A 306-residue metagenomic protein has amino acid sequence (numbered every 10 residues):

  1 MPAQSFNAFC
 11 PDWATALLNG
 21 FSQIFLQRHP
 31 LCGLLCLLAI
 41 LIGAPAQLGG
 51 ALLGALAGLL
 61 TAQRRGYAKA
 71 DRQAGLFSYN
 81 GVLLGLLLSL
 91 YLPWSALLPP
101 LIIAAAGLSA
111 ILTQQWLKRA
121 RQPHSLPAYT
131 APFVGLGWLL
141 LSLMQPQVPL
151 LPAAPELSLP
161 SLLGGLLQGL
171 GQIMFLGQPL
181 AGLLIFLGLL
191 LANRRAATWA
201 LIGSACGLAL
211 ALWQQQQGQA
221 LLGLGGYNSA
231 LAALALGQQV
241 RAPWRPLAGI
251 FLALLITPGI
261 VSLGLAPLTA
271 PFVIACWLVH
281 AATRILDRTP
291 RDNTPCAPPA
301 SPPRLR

Functional and structural regions predicted by a protein language model:
M1-Y67, G169-L176, L180-A192, L208-L212 (+4 more regions): N-terminal signal-anchor module of multipass membrane proteins
L41-L53, L92-A105, L166-Q178, Q217-G226: Structural signature of hydrophobic alpha-helical transmembrane segments
A57-A70, A110-R121, L183-A192, A232-Q238: C-terminal ends of transmembrane helices
A68-L83, P123-P127, A197-I202, Q217-L231 (+2 more regions): Short, non-helical or kinked segments that cap or interrupt transmembrane helices
A74-L150: Membrane-interface helix-loop-helix junctions at boundaries between adjacent transmembrane segments
P99-P100, P123-P132, L221-Y227, L247 (+1 more regions): Loop-to-transmembrane alpha-helix initiation sites
A128-P179, L305: Long hydrophobic alpha-helical segments that form multi-pass transmembrane helix bundles in integral membrane proteins
P132-L136, W199-G207, R245-T257, F272-A275: Central hydrophobic cores of alpha-helical transmembrane segments in multi-pass integral membrane proteins
